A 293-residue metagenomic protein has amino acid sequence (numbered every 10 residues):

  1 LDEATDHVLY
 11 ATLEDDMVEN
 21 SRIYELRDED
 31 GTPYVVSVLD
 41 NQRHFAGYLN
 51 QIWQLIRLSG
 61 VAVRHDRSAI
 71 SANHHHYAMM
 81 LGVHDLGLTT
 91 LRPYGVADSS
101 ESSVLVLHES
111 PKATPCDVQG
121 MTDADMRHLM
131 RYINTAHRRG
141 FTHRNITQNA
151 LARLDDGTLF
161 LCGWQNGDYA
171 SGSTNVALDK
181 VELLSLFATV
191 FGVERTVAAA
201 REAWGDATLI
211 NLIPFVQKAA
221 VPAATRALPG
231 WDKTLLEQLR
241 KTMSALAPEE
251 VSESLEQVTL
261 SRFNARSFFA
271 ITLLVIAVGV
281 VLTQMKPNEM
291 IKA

Functional and structural regions predicted by a protein language model:
L1-M17, D30, A220-T283: Regulatory N- and C-terminal appendages and interdomain linkers associated with kinase/kinase-like NTP transferase
H7-L13, E109-P111, P115-D117, Y169-A170 (+1 more regions): Soluble, non-transmembrane catalytic domains of enzymes that act on hydrophobic metabolites at membranes
Y10-Q42, L186-F215: Internal hydrophobic scaffold segments of catalytic domains
E19-V106, R138: Conserved ATP-binding subdomain of kinase catalytic cores across diverse folds
I23-L26, V36, P93, L107-P115 (+5 more regions): Structured N-terminal alpha/beta-domain signature that marks small ligand/cofactor-binding or signaling modules
N73-T90, T114-N149: Conserved kinase catalytic-core helix
H143, L154-R226: C-lobe/activation-segment region of protein kinase-like
M285-K292: Membrane-interface helix termini and inter-helical loops of multi-pass transporters
